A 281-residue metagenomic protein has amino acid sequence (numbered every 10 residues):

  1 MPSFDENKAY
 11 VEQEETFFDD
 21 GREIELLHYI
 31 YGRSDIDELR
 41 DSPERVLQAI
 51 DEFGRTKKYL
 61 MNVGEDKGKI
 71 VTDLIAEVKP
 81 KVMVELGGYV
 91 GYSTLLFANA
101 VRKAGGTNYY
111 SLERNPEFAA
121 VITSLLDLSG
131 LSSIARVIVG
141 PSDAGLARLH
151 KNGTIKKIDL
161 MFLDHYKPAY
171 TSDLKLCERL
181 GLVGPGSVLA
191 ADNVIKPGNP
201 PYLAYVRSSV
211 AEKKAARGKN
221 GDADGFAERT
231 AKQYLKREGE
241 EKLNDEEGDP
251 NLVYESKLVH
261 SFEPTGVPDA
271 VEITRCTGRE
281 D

Functional and structural regions predicted by a protein language model:
M1-P43, K57: N-terminal auxiliary segments of SAM/dcSAM-dependent transferases
P2-K8, G88, I134-P200: Active-site segment flanking the S-adenosylmethionine/decSAM binding pocket in AdoMet-dependent transferases
T16, L96, V121-I122, A147-H150 (+3 more regions): Short, well-ordered secondary-structure micro-motifs
G21, E25, R45, Y92 (+4 more regions): Short alpha-helical
R40-V63, K69: S-adenosyl-L-methionine
K58-A147: SAM cofactor-binding core of SAM-dependent methyltransferases, primarily the Rossmann-like beta-alpha-beta module
A100-V101, L126-S129, G153, L180-G181 (+1 more regions): Active-site catalytic pocket residues across diverse enzymes, especially alpha/beta-hydrolases
A169-D281: C-terminal substrate-binding/active-site "lid" region of AdoMet-derived donor-dependent transferases
